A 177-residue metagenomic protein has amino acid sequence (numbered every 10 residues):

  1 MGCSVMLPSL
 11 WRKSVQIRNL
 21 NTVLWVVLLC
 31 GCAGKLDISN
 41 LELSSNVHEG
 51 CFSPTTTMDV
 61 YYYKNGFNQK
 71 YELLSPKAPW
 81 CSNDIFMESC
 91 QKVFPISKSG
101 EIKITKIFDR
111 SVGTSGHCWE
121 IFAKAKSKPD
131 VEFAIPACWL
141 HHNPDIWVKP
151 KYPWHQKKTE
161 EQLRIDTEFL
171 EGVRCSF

Functional and structural regions predicted by a protein language model:
M1-C32: Sec-dependent bacterial lipoprotein signal peptides
V27, N46, P76, I85 (+3 more regions): Disulfide-bonded cysteine motifs in exported proteins
C32-E88: N-terminal export/targeting and maturation segments
A33, F52, W80-S82, S89-Q91 (+3 more regions): Sequence contexts marking disulfide-bonded cysteines in secreted/extracellular proteins
T56-V60, G66-F67, K106-F108, A125-S127 (+2 more regions): A mature extracytoplasmic/lumenal domain signature
Q91-F108: Conserved beta-strand/loop element in small beta-rich adapter and peptidoglycan-binding domains
K103-P136: SH3/SH3-like beta-barrel superfamily modules
P129-F177: C-terminal partner/receptor-binding element of secreted or periplasmic proteins
